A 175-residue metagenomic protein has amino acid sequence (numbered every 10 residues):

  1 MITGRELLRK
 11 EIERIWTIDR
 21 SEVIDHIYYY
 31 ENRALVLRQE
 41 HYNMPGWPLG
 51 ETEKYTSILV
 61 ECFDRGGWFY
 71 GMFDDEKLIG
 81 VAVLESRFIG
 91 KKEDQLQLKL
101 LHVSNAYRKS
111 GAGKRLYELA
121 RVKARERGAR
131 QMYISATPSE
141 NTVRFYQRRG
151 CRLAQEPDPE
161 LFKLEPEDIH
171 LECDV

Functional and structural regions predicted by a protein language model:
R9, T17-D94, K99, S104 (+2 more regions): Acetyl-CoA-dependent GNAT
R87-I89, T137, P159: Short polar/acidic secondary-structure junctions
L100-V103, K109-V122, Q147-R148: Conserved acetyl-CoA-binding loop-helix of GNAT-fold acetyltransferases
G113, Y117, S139-T142, P159-E165: Short glycine/proline-centered loop/turn elements that form peptide/ligand docking sites
A124-T137: Conserved GNAT acetyl-CoA-binding A-motif
Y133, Q147, R152-D168: Conserved catalytic-core motifs of GNAT/GCN5-like acyltransferases
